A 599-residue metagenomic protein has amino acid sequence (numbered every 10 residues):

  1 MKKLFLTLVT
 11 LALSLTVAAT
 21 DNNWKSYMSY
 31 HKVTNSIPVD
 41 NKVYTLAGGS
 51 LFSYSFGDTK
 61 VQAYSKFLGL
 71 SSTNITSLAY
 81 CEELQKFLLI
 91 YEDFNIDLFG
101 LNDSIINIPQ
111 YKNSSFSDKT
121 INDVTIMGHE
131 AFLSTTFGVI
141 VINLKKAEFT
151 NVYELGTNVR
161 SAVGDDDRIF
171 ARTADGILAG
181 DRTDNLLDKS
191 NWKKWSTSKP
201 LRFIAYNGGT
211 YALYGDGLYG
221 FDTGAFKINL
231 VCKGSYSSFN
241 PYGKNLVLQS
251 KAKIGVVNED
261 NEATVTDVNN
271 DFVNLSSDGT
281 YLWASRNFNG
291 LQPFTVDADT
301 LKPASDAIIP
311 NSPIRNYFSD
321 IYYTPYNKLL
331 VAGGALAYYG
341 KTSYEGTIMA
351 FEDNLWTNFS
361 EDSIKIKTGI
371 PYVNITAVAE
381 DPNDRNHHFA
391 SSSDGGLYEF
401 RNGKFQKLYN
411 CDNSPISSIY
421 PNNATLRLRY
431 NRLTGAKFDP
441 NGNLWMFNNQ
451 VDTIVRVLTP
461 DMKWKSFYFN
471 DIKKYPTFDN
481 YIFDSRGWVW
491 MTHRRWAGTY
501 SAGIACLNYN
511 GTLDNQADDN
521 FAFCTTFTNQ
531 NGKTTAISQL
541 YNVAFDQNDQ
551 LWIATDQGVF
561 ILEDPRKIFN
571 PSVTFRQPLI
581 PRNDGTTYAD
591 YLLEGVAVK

Functional and structural regions predicted by a protein language model:
K2-L8: Sec-dependent signal peptide recognition, specifically the positively charged N-region followed immediately by
K3, A19-K599: Carboxylate-rich, polar loop motifs that coordinate divalent cations or form catalytic acidic clusters
T10-A18: Hydrophobic h-region of N-terminal signal peptides that target proteins for export in Gram-negative bacteria
